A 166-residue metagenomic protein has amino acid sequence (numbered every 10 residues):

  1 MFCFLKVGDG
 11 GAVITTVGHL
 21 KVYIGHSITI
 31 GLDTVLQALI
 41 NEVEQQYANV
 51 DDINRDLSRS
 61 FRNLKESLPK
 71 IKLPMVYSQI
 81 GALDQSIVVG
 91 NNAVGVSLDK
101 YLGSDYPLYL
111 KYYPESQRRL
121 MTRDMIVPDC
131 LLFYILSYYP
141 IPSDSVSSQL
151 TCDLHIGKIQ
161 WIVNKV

Functional and structural regions predicted by a protein language model:
M1-Q37: N-terminal mature-domain "stem" immediately C-terminal to a signal peptide or N-terminal signal-anchor/transmembrane
L32-V166: Acidic/His-rich structured neighborhood in mature extracellular/periplasmic domains
